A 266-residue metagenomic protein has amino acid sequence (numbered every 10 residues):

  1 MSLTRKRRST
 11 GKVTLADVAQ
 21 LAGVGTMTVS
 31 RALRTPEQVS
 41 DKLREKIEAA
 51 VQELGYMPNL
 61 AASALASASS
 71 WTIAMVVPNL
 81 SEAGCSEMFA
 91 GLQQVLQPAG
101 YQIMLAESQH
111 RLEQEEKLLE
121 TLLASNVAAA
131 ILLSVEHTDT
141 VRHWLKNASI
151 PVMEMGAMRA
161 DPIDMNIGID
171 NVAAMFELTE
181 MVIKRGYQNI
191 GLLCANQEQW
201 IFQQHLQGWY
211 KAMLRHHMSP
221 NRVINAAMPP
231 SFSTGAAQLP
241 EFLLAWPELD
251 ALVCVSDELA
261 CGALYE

Functional and structural regions predicted by a protein language model:
M1-A68: N-terminal helix-turn-helix DNA-binding module of bacterial transcription factors
M1-S9, L21, E53, G91-A99 (+5 more regions): Bacterial carbohydrate/catabolite-sensing allosteric modules
R7, G11, S40-L43, A66 (+5 more regions): Short, conserved glycine- and acidic-residue-centered signature motifs in active-site or ligand-binding loops
L21, T26-R31, L65-S81, M181 (+1 more regions): Short beta-strand segments enriched in small/hydrophobic residues
Q38-D41, E45, L54-T121, N126-A129 (+1 more regions): Amphipathic helical "hinge" segments at domain boundaries
P78, S108, V135, A157 (+1 more regions): Cofactor-binding loop segments of dinucleotide-utilizing enzymes, especially the Rossmann-like FAD- and NAD(P)+-binding
Q109-L112, L133-T138, E258: Short beta->alpha connector loops
